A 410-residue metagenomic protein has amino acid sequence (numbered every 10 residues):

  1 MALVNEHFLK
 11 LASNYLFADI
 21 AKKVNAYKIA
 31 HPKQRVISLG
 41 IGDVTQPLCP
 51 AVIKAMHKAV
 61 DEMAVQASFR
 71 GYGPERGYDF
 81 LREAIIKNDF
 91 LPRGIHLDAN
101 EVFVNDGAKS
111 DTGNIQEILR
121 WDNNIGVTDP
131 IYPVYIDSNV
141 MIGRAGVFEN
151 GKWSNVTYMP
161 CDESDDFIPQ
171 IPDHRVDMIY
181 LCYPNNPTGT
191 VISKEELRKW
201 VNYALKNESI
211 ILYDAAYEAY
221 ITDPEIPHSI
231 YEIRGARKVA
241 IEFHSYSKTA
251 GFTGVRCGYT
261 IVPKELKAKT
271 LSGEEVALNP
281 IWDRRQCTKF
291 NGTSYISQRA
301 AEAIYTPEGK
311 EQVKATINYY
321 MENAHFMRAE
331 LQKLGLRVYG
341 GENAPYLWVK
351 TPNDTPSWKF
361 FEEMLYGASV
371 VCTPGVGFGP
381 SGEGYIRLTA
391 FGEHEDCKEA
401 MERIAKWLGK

Functional and structural regions predicted by a protein language model:
A2-D106, I304-E308, K410: N-terminal small-domain helix-loop-helix segment of the aminotransferase-like
H31, K206-N207, L334, A368: Helix C-cap/helix->beta junction micro-motif
Q66-A204, E218-I233: Conserved core of the PLP fold type I
K87, L91, I95, D354 (+3 more regions): PLP-dependent enzyme catalytic core of the Aspartate aminotransferase-like
N123, K206-I210, R237-K238: A short helix->loop->beta-strand "cap" motif at the edges of active sites that frequently abuts
E149, E232-N318, H325, A329 (+1 more regions): Conserved core segment of the aminotransferase class I/II
Q298, E302, I317-R328, V338-K350 (+1 more regions): Conserved glycine-rich beta-strand-loop-beta hairpin in the small C-terminal domain of fold type I
